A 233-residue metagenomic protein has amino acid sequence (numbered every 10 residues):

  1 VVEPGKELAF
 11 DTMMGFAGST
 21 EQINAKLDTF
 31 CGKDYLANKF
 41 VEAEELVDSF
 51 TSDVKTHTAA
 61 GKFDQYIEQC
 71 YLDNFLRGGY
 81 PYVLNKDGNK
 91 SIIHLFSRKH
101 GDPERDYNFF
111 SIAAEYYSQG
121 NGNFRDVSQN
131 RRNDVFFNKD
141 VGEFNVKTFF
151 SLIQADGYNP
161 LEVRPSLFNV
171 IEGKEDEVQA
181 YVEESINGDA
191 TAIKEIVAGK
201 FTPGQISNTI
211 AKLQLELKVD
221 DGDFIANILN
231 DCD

Functional and structural regions predicted by a protein language model:
V1-D233: Acidic, mature catalytic/reactive cores of soluble proteins
